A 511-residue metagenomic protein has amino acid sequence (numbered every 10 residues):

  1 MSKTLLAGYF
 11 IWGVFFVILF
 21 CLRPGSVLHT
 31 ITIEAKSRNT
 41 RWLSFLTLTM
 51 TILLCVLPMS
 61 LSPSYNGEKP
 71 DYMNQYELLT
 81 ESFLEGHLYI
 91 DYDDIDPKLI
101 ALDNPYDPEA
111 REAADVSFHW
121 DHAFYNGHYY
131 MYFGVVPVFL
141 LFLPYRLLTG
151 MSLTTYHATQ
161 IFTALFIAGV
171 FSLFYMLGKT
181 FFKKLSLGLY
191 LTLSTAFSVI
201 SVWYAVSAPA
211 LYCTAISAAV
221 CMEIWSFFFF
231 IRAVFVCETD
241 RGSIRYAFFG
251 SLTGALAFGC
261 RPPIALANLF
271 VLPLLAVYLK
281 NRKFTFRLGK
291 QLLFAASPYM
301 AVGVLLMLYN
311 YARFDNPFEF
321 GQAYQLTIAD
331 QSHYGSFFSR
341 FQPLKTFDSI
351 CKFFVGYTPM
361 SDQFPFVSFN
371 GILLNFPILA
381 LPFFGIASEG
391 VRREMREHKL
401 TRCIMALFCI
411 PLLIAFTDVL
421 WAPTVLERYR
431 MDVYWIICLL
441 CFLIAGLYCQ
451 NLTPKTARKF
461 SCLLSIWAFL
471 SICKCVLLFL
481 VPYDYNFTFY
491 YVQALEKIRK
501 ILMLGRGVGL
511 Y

Functional and structural regions predicted by a protein language model:
S2-D71, G188-L191, I244, F286-P298 (+1 more regions): Start-transfer (signal-anchor) and selected internal transmembrane alpha helices of multi-pass inner/ER membrane
E85-F133, A196-S207, T327-Q363: Interfacial juxtamembrane loops and adjacent helix segments that form the catalytic/substrate-binding surfaces
M151-K183, I224-F229: Transmembrane-helix motifs of polytopic, lipid-linked glycan transferases
V170-S201, C221, E238-R245, K399-R402 (+1 more regions): Transmembrane-helix signature of polytopic, membrane-embedded enzymes that assemble or transfer cell-envelope glycans
A218-E238, F249-G254, N268-F270, I436-L440: Specific aromatic-rich, kink-prone transmembrane helix
I224, R245-R261, N268-L269, L293 (+1 more regions): Membrane-interface alpha helices of multi-pass inner-membrane proteins
A267-G303, R393: Perimembrane helix-loop-helix junctions
P359-F364, N370-T401, L440: Hydrophobic, aromatic-rich transmembrane alpha-helices and their immediate juxtamembrane boundary segments
